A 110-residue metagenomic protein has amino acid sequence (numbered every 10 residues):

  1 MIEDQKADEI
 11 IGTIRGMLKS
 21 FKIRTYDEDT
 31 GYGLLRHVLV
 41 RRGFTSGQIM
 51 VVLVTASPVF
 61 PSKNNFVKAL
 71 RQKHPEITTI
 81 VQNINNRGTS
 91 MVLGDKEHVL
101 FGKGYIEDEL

Functional and structural regions predicted by a protein language model:
M1-L110: Accessory RNA-recognition modules of RNA-modification enzymes
